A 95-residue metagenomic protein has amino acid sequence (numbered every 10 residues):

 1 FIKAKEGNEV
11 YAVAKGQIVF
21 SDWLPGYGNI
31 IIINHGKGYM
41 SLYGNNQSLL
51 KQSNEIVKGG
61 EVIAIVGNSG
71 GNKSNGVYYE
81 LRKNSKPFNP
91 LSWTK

Functional and structural regions predicted by a protein language model:
F1-K95: Catalytic cores of peptidoglycan-degrading enzymes
